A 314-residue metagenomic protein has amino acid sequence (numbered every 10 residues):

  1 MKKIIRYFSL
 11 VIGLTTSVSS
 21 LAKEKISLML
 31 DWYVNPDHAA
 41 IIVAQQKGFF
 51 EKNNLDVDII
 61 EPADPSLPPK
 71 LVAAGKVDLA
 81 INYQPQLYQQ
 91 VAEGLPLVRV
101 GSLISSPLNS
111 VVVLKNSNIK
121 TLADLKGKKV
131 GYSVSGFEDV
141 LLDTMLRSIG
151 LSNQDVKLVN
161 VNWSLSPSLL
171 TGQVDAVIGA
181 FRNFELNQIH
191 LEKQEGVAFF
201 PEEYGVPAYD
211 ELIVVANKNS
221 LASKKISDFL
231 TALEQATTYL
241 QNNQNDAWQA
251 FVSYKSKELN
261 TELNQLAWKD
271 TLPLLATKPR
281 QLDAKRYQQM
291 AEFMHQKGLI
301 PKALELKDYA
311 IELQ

Functional and structural regions predicted by a protein language model:
M1-F8: Bacterial N-terminal signal peptides that target proteins for export
S17-S19: N-terminal signal peptide c-region/cleavage motif recognized by signal peptidases
A22-N54, D283, Q288-Q314: N-terminal hydrophobic or amphipathic helices and topogenic motifs
K25-N160, S166-T171, D175-N183, A208: Short, glycine-/small- and polar/acidic-enriched structural segments that line small-molecule recognition paths
D58, E203, Q265-P273, L304-Q314: Short linear loop/turn motifs
Q84-P85, S164-K255: Pocket-lining segment of extracytoplasmic ligand-binding domains
A222-L299: Secondary-structure end/capping motifs
